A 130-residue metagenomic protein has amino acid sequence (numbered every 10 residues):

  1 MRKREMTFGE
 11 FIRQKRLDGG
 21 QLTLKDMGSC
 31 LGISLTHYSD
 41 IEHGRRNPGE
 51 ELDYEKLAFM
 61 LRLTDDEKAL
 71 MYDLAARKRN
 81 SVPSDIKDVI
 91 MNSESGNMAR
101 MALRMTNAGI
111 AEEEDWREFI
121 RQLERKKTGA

Functional and structural regions predicted by a protein language model:
M1-G19, T106, W116-Q122: A short, Lys/Arg-rich alpha-helix, primarily the initiator
G19, S34, R45, A75-K78: The DNA-recognition helices of helix-turn-helix-type DNA-binding domains
G20-D40, M71: Short alpha-helical DNA-recognition segment
L22, S29, R45-F59: Short, basic-rich loop-to-helix N-cap that marks the start of a DNA-contacting helix
I33, G49, L63, A108-A111: Alpha-helical hairpin
S39, E55-F59, A102-T106: Amphipathic alpha-helical segments within well-ordered protein domains
E51-L70, R77: DNA major-groove recognition helix of helix-turn-helix/homeodomain DNA-binding modules
A76-A130: Interfacial/linker helices and their anchor residues that mediate assembly or domain coupling
